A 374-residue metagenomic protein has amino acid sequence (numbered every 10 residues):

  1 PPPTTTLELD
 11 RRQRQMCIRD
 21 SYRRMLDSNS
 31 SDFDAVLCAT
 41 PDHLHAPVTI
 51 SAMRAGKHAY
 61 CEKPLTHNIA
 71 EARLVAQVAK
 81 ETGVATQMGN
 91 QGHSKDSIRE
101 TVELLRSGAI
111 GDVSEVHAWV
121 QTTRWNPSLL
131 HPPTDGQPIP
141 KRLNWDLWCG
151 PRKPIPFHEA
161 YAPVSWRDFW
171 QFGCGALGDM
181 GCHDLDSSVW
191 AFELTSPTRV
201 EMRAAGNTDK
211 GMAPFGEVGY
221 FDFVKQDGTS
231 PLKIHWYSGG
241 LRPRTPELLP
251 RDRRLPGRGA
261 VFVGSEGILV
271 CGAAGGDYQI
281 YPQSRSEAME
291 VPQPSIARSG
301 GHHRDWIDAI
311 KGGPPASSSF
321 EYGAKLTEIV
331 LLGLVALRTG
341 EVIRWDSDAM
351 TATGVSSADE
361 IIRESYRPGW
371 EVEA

Functional and structural regions predicted by a protein language model:
P1-R14, I18: Single conserved hydrophobic/aromatic residue that forms the stacking wall/gate of nucleotide- or nucleobase-binding
R11-Q15, G92-K95, L105, S188: N-terminal Rossmann-like dinucleotide-binding module
R12, Y22-R23, I69-A72, V78-K80 (+4 more regions): Active-site-proximal cap/loop segments of hydrolase catalytic domains
Q15, R19-C38: A structured beta-alpha segment of the ubiquitous adenosine-cofactor-binding alpha/beta core
C17, D42, A46-S94, G108: Beta-strand-loop-alpha-helix segment that lines the small-molecule cofactor/substrate pocket of alpha/beta enzymes
R19, A39-L44, L65-A72, Q91-S97 (+3 more regions): Short, solvent-exposed turn/loop segments enriched in Gly/Ser/Thr/Pro and often Arg
S21-R24, A35, L44-P47, A70 (+8 more regions): Extracytoplasmic/secreted proteins, especially bacterial periplasmic and envelope-associated proteins
E100, D112, H117-Q121, P127-R167 (+3 more regions): Contiguous beta-strand/loop segments that form the cofactor/metal-binding neighborhood of enzyme cores
